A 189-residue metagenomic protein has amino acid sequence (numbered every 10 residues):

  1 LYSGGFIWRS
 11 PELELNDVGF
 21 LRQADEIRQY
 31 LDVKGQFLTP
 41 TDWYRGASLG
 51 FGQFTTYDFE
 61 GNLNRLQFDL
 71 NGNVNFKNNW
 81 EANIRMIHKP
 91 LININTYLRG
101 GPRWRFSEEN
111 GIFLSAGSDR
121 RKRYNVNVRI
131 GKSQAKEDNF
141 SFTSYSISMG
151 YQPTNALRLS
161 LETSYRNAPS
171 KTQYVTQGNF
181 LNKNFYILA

Functional and structural regions predicted by a protein language model:
L1-A189: Exposed, low-structure sequence patches enriched in small/polar residues
